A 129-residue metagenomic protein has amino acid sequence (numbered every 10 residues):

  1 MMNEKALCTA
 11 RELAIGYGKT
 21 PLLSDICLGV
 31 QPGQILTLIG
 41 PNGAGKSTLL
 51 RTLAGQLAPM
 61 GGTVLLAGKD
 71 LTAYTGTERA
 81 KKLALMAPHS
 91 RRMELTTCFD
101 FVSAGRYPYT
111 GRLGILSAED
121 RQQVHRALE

Functional and structural regions predicted by a protein language model:
C8-A10, L23-D25: Conserved structural motif at the start of ABC-family nucleotide-binding domains
T20-P21, T77: Short coil-to-beta microelement around the adenine-binding A-loop and adjacent beta1/P-loop entry of ABC ATPase
I39-P41: The feature captures the beta-strand-to-loop junction immediately N-terminal to the Walker
A54: Helix-to-loop junction immediately C-terminal to a conserved catalytic motif
G62-D70, R79: Conserved ABC transporter NBD signature motif
A73, H89-S103, P108-I115: Conserved catalytic motifs of ABC-family nucleotide-binding domains
S103, A118-E129: Conserved ABC ATPase "signature" region
